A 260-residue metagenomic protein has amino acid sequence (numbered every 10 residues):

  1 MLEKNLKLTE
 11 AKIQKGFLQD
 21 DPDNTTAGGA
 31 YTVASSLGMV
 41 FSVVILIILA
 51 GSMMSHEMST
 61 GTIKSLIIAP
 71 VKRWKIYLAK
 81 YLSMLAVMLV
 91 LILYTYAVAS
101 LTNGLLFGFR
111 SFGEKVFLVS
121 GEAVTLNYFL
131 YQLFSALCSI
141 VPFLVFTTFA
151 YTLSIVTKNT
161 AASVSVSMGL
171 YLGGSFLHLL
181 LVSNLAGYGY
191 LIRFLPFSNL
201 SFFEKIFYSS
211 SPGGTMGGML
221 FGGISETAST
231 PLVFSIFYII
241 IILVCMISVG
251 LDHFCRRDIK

Functional and structural regions predicted by a protein language model:
T9-S55, L78-V156, N199-L232: Secretory targeting signals
A50-I67, R73, I259: Transmembrane helix boundary and interhelical loop/hinge segments in multi-pass membrane proteins
K72-W74, L78, N159-A162: Membrane-helix interface segments
K80-Y81, S167-M168, I239: Residue-level recognition of transmembrane alpha-helices in multi-pass small-molecule transporters/permeases
S100-K115, N159, S183-G187, L251-I259: Transmembrane helix-loop junctions in multipass membrane proteins, especially transporters and channels
L101, T148-T152, L172, F176 (+1 more regions): Alpha-helical transmembrane segments of multipass membrane proteins
T160-I206: Transmembrane helix segments
F237-K260: Junction motif at the cytosolic side of a transmembrane helix
